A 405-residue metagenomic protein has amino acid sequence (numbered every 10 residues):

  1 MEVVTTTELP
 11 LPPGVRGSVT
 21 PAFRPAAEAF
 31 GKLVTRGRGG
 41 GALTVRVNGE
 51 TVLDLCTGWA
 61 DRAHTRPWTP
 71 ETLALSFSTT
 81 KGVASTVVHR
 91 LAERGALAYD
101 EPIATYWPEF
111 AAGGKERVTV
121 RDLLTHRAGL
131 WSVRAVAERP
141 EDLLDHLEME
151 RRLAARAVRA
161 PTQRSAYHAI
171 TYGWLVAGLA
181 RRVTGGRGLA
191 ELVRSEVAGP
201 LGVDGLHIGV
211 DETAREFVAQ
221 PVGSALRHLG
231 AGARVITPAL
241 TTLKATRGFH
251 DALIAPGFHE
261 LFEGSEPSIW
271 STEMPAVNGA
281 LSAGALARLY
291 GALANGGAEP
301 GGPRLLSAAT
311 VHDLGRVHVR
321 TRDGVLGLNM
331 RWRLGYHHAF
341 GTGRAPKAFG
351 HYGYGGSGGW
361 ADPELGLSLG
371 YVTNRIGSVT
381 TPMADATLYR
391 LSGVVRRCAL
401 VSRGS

Functional and structural regions predicted by a protein language model:
M1-W59, E71-L75, R164, R181-D204 (+1 more regions): Catalytic loop of the DD-peptidase/beta-lactamase superfamily, centered on the K-T-G motif and neighboring
D54-C56, R134-A137: Short, solvent-exposed loop/turn and secondary-structure capping segments
T65-R66, R151-A160, S268: Acidic/His metal-coordination segments adjacent to aromatic residues that form catalytic metal sites in metalloenzymes
P70, L75-T79, V83, L91-W131 (+4 more regions): Active-site helix/loop module of the DD-peptidase/beta-lactamase fold, centered on the serine-lysine SxxK catalytic
A84-S85, Y172-A177, A285-R288: Well-ordered alpha-helical segments within folded domains of soluble proteins
Q163-T171: Cytochrome P450
